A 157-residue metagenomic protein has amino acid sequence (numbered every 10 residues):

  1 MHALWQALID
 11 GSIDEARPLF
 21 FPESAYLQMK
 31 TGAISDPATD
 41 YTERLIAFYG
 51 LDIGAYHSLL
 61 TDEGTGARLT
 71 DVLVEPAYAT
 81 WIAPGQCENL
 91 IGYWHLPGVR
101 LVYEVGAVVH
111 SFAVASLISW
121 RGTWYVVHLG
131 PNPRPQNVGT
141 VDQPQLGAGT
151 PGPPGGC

Functional and structural regions predicted by a protein language model:
M1-G11: Short, aromatic-enriched amphipathic alpha-helices that serve as compact interaction elements
S12-Q28: Short, well-ordered alpha-helical segments enriched in acidic and aromatic residues
L19, T31-G32, N132: Residue-level detector of alpha-helical recognition elements and their boundaries
Y26-T39, N137, Q143-P144: Outer-membrane beta-barrel domain signature
I34-H110, C157: Surface-exposed, charged secondary-structure patches
I82-C157: Low-complexity, intrinsically disordered terminal/linker segments enriched in charged and Gly/Pro repeats
